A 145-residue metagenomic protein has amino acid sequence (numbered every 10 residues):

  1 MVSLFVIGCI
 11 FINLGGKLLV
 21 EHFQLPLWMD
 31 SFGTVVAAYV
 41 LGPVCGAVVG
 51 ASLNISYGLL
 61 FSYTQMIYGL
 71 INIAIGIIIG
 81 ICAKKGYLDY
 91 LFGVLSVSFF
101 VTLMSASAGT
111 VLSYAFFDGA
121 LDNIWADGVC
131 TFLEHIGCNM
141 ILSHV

Functional and structural regions predicted by a protein language model:
M1-V40, V44-I55: Hydrophobic transmembrane alpha-helices
V2-I7, A47-A51, M66-L70, L91-F100: Hydrophobic alpha-helical transmembrane segments
C9-G16, V49, L53, Y57 (+3 more regions): Alpha-helical transmembrane segments of multipass membrane proteins
K17-W28, M66-I67, Y87-V145: Membrane-embedded alpha-helical hairpins and interfacial helices in multi-pass inner-membrane proteins
N54-G93: Alpha-helical transmembrane segments and their immediate interhelical/interface regions in integral membrane proteins
